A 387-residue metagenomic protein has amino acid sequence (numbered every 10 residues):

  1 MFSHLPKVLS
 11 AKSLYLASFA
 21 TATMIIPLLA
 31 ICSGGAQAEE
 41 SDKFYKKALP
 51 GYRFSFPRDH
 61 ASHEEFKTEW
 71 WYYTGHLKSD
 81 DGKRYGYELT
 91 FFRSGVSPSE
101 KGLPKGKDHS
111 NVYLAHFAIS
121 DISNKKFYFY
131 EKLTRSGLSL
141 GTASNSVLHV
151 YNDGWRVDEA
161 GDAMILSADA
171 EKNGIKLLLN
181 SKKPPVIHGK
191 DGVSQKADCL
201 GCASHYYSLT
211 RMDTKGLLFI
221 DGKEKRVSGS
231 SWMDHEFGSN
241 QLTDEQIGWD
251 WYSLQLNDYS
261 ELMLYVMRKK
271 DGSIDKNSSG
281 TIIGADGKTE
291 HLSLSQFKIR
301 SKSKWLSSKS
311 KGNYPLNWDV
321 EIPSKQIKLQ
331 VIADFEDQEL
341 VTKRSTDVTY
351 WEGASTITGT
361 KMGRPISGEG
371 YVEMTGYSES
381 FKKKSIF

Functional and structural regions predicted by a protein language model:
M1-F2, I31, R93-P98: Short regulatory "switch" loops immediately downstream of catalytic or recognition motifs within protein catalytic
M1-S13: N-terminal secretory signal peptides that target proteins for export/translocation
F2, S18, E39-D42: Intrinsic disorder/low-complexity detector
A17-A30: Bacterial N-terminal signal peptides
A30-A38: Boundary at the C-terminal end of the N-terminal hydrophobic targeting segment
A38-F387: Structured soluble/peripheral alpha/beta segments that form catalytic or ligand/cofactor-binding pockets
